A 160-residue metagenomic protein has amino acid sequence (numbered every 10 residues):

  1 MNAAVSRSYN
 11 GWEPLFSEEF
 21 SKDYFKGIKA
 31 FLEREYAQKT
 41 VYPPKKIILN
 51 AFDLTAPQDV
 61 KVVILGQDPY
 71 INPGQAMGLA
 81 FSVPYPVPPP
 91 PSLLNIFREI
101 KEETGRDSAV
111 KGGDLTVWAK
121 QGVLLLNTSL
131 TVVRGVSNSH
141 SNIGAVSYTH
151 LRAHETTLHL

Functional and structural regions predicted by a protein language model:
M1-P91, D114: Active-site and ligand/interface coordination hotspots across diverse enzymes and nucleic-acid-associated assemblies
F20, S92, G144-Y148: Soluble or luminal CAZymes and related metallo-dependent hydrolases
P69-Y70, T116-V117, T131-V133: Short, catalytically relevant binding-site loops at active-site mouths
G74-M77, L124-V136: Short, basic/glycine-rich phosphate-binding loops at helix/coil junctions that contact nucleotide phosphates
P84, P88-L124: A contiguous catalytic/ligand-binding core that recognizes phosphate-bearing ligands
Y85, E99-I100, L130-G144: Surface-exposed cleft-lining segments at the edges of enzyme active sites
T149-T156: Conserved small/polar residues in nucleotide/adenosyl-binding loops
